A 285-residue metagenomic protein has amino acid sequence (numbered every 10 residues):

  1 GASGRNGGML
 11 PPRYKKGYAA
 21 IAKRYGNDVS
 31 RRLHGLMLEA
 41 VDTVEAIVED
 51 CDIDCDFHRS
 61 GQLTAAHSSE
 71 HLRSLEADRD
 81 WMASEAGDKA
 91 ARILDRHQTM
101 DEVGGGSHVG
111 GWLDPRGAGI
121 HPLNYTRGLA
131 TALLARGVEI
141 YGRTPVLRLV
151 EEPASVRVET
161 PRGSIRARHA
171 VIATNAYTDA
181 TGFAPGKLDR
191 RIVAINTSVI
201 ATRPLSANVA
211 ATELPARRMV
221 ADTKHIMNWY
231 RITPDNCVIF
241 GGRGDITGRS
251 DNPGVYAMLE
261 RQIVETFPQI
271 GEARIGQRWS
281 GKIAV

Functional and structural regions predicted by a protein language model:
G1, D42, D50-R59, V146-R148 (+2 more regions): Active-site substrate-recognition segment that forms the wall of the catalytic cavity or substrate channel
G1-G7: Glycine-rich FAD pyrophosphate-binding loop
R13-H97: Dinucleotide-binding Rossmann-like beta1-alpha1 core, especially the glycine-rich loop that anchors the ADP
Y14-A19, G104-G105, D235-C237: Short connector loops/turns at beta-strand edges and beta->alpha or beta->beta junctions
S30-L33, M37-V41, H71-L75, A118 (+7 more regions): Generic structural signal for well-ordered, non-membrane alpha-helical segments in soluble metabolic enzymes
G61-H71, P115-G119, P145-V146, I246-G248: Conserved short loop/turn motifs at secondary-structure junctions
R73-E85, G106-H169: Helical element adjacent to the flavin cofactor pocket in flavoenzyme catalytic cores
A91-D95, E139-Y141, R274-R278: General small-molecule cofactor/ligand-binding pocket signal
